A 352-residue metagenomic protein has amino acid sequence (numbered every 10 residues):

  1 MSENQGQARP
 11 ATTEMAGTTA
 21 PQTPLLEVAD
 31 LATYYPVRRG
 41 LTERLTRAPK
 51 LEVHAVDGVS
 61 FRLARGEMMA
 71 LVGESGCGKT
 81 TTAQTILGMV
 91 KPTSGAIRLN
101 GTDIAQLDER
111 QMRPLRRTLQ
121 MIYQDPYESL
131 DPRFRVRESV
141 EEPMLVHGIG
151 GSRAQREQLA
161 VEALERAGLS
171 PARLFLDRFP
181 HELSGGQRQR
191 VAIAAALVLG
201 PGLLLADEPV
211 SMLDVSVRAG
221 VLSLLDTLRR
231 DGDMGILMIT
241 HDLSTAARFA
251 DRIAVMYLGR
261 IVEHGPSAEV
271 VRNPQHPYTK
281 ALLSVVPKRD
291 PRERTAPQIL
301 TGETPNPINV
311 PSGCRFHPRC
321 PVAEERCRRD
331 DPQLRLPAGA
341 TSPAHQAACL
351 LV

Functional and structural regions predicted by a protein language model:
E14-P24, V37-R47, E52, R173 (+1 more regions): Short catalytic/signature loops enriched in Gly
V72-G73: The feature captures the beta-strand-to-loop junction immediately N-terminal to the Walker
L87: Helix-to-loop junction immediately C-terminal to a conserved catalytic motif
G95-D103: Conserved ABC transporter NBD signature motif
F179-L183, Q187: Conserved ABC ATPase signature
V198-G202: A short, proline-enriched helix->beta-strand linker immediately N-terminal to the Walker B motif in ABC-type P-loop
P209, L213, V217-T295: P-loop NTP-binding/switch modules centered on Walker-like glycine-rich loops
